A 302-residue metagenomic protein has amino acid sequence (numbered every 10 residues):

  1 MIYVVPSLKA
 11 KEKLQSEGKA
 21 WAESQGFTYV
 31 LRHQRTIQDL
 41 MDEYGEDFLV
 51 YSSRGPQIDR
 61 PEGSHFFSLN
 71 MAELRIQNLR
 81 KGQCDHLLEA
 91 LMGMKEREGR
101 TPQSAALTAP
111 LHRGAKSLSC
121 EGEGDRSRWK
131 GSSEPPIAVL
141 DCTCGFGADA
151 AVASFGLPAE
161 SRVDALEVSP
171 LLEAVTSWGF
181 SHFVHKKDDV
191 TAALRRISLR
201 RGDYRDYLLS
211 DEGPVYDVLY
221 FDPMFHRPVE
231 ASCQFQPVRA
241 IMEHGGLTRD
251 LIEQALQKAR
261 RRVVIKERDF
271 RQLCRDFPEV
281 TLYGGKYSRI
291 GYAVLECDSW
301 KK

Functional and structural regions predicted by a protein language model:
M1-P56: N-terminal auxiliary segments of SAM/dcSAM-dependent transferases
T101, R113-G114, E121-G124, K130: Glycine-biased, low-complexity coil/linker segments
P136-G145: Conserved class I S-adenosyl-L-methionine
F146-E160: Conserved SAM-binding loop of SAM-dependent methyltransferases across substrates and taxa, primarily the Class I
E160-L166: Short beta-strand element of Class I
L166-Y216: S-adenosyl-L-methionine
L219, P223-L251: Mobile active-site "lid"/loop adjacent to the S-adenosyl-L-methionine
T248-E296: Conserved Class I SAM-dependent methyltransferase catalytic core
